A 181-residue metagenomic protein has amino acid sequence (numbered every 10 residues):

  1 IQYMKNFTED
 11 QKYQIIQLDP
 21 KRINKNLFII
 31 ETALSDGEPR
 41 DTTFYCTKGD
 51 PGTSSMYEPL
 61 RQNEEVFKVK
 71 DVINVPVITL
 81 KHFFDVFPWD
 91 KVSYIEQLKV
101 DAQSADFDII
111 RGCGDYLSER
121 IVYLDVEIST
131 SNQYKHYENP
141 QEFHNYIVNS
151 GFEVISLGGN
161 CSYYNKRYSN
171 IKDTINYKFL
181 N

Functional and structural regions predicted by a protein language model:
I1-N181: Phosphate/nucleotide-binding beta-alpha loop and adjacent structural elements of enzyme active sites
